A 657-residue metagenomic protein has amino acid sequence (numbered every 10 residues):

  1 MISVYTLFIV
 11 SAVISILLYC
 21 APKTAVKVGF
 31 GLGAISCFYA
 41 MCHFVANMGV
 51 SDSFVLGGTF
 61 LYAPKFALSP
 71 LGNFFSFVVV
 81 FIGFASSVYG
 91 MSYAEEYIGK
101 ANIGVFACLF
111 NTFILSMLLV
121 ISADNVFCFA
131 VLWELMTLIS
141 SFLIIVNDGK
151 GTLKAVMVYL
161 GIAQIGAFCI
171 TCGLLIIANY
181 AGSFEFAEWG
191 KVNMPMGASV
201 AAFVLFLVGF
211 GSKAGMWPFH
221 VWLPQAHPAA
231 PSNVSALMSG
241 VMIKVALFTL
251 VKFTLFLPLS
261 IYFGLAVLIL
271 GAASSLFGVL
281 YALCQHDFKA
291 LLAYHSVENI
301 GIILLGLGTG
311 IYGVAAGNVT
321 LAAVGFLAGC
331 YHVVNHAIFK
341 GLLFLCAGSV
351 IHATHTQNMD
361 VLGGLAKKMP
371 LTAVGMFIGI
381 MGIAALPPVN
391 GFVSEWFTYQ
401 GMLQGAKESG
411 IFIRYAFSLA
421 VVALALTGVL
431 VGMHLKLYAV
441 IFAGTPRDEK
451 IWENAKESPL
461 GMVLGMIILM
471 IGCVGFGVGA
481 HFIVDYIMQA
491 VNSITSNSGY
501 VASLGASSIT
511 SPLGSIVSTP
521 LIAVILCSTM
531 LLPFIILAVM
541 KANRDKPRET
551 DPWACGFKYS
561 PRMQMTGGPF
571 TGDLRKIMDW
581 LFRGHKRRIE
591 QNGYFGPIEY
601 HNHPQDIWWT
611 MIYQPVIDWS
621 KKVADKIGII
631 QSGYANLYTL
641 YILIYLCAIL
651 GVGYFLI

Functional and structural regions predicted by a protein language model:
M1-T6, V13-C108, S183-N193, Q489 (+1 more regions): Transmembrane helix-loop-helix hairpins at membrane boundaries of multipass inner-membrane proteins
I2, A21-K23, I121-F127, P387 (+1 more regions): Transmembrane helix interruption/hinge and helix-loop junction motifs
G31-F44, Q164-L174, M376-P388, G465-I487: Hydrophobic alpha-helical membrane-insertion segments
S51-F60, G190-K191, F397-S409, F482-G514: Membrane-interfacial helical/loop segments at transmembrane boundaries in membrane proteins
F66-V80, A198-F210, F412-T427, G505-L532: Hydrophobic alpha-helical transmembrane segments
A85-I98, G104-F129, I139-E457: Hydrophobic transmembrane alpha-helices and their helix-loop junctions in integral membrane proteins
I483-C527, L537-I657: Aromatic-capped, Gly/Pro-kinked transmembrane alpha-helices
